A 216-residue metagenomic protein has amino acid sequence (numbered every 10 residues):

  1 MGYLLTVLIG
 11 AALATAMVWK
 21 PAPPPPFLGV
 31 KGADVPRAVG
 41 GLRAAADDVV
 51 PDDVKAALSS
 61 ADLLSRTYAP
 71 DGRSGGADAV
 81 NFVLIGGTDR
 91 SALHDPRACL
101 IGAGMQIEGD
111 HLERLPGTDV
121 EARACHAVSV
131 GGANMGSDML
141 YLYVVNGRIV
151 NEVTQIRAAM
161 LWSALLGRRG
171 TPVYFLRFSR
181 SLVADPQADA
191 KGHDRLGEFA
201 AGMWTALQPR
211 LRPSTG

Functional and structural regions predicted by a protein language model:
M1-A14, K20-P21, E113-G216: A short, solvent-exposed beta-edge/loop patch
A22-V39: Alpha-helical transmembrane signal-anchor/signal-peptide segments
V39, R43-A46, G72, A200-L211: Sec/Tat-exported extracytoplasmic proteins
G40, L64, D78, P172-Y174: Envelope-exposed proteins and targeting segments
D47-P51: Short Pro/Gly-enriched beta-strand edge/turn motifs at strand-loop
D52-L165: Short, solvent-exposed recognition patches
